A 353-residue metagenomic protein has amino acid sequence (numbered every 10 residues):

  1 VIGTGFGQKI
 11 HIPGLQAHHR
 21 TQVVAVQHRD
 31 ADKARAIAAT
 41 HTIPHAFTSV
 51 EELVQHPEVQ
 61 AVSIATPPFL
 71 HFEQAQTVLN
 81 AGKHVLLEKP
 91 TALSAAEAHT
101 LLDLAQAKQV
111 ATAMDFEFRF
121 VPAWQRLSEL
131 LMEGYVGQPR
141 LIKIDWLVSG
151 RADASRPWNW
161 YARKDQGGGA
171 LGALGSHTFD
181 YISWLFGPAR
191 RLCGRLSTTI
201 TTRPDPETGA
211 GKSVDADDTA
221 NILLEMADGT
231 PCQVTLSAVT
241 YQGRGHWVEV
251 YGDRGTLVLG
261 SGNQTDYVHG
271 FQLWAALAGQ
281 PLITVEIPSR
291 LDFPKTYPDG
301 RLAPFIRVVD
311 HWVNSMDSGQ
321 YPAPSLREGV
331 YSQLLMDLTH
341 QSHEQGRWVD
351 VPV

Functional and structural regions predicted by a protein language model:
V1-H41: N-terminal Rossmann-like dinucleotide-binding module
T21, A61-I64, H99, Q272-A275 (+2 more regions): C-terminal helix-rich "cap/oligomerization" subdomain common to oxidoreductases
H41-L104, I306: Beta-loop-alpha module in the N-terminal Rossmann-like domain of NAD(P)-dependent dehydrogenases, especially those
F47, L87-E88, T112-M114, K143 (+2 more regions): Hydrophobic residues in well-ordered beta-strands that form the structural core
T100-F118, G137-L141: Rossmann-fold dehydrogenase core element
F118-S213, G346: Predominantly a Rossmann-like dinucleotide-binding segment in NAD(P)-dependent oxidoreductases
R191, P204-S213, N221, M226 (+2 more regions): C-terminal glycine/acidic-rich active-site capping loop/insertion
